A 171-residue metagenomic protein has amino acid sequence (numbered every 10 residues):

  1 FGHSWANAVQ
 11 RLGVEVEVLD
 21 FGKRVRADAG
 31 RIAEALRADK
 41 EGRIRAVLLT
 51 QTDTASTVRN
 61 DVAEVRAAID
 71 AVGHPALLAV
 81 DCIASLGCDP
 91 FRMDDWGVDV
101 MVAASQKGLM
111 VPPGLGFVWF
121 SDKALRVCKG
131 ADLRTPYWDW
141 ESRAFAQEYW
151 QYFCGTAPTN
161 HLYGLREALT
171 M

Functional and structural regions predicted by a protein language model:
F1, T50-T52, V80-I83, D89 (+3 more regions): Fold-independent oxyanion-binding glycine-rich loops and adjacent beta-strand/coil segments at enzyme active sites
F1-R43: PLP-dependent aminotransferase-like
H3-S4, V25-A29, R43, T54-R59 (+4 more regions): Short, well-ordered, mixed-charge alpha-helical segments that flank or form enzyme active sites
A6, A33, A63-R66, N160-T170: Predominant activation on well-ordered alpha-helical scaffold segments within soluble catalytic domains
L12, A38-D39, A68, V72 (+3 more regions): Change "in soluble alpha/beta enzymes" to "in soluble alpha/beta proteins
A27-G87, V100: Active-site phosphate-binding strand-loop segment of PLP-dependent enzymes
D94-Q106: Conserved active-site segment immediately N-terminal to the catalytic lysine that forms the internal aldimine
Q106-M171: Active-site C-terminal subdomain of aminotransferase-like
